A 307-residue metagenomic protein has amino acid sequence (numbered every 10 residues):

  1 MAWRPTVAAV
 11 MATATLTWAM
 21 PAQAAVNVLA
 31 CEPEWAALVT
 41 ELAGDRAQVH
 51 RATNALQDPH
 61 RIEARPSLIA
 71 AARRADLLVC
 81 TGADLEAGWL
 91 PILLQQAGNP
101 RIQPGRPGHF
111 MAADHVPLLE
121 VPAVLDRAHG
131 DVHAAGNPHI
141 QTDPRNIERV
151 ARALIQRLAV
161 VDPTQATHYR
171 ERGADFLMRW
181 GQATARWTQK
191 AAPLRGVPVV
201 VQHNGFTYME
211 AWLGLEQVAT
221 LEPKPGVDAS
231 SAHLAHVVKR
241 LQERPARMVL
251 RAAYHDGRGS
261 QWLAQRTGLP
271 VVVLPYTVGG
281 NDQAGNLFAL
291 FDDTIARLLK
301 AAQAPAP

Functional and structural regions predicted by a protein language model:
M1-V10: Bacterial N-terminal signal peptides that target proteins for export
M11-A12, L16: Hydrophobic helical h-region of N-terminal Sec-dependent signal peptides in bacterial secretory/periplasmic proteins
A19-P21: N-terminal signal peptide c-region/cleavage motif recognized by signal peptidases
A24-P307: Extracytoplasmic metal-acquisition and chelation regions
